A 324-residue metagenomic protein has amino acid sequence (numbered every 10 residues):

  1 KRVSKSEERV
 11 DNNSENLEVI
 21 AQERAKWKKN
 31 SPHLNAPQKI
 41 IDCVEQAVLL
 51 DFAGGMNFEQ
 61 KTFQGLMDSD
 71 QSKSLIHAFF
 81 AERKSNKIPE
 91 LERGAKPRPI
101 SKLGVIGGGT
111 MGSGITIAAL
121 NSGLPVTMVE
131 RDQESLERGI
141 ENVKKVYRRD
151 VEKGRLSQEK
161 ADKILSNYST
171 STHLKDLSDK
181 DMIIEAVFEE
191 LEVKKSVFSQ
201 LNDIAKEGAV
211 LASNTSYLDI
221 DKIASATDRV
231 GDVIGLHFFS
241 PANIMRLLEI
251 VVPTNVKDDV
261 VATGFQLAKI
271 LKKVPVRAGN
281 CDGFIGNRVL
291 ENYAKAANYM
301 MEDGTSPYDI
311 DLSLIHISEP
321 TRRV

Functional and structural regions predicted by a protein language model:
K1-P99: Intrinsically disordered, low-complexity segments enriched in small/flexible residues
S85-V146, S169, P253: NAD(P)+-binding Rossmann beta1-loop-alpha1 motif at the extreme N-terminus of oxidoreductases
V126-Q133, M245-P253, R277-D282, A297-N298: Short beta-alpha connecting loops at secondary-structure transitions that line or flank enzyme active sites
E134-S135, R149-L211, Y217-D221: Rossmann-like NAD(P)-binding element
S196-L247, V252-F265: Rossmann-fold NAD(P)-binding glycine/threonine-rich loop
A242-R246, D282-D303, S318: Active-site-proximal catalytic alpha-helix in oxidoreductases
I315-V324: Single conserved hydrophobic/aromatic residue that forms the stacking wall/gate of nucleotide- or nucleobase-binding
